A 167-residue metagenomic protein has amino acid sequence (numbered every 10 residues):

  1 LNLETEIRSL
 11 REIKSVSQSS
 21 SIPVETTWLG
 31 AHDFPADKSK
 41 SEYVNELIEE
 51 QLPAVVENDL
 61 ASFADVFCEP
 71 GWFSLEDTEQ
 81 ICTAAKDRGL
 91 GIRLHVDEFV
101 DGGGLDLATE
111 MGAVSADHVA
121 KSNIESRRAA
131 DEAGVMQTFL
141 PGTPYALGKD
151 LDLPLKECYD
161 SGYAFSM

Functional and structural regions predicted by a protein language model:
L1-G102: Metal-coordinating catalytic core of metallo-dependent amide/deamination hydrolases
G91, D101-M167: Active-site-adjacent C-terminal substructures of enzyme catalytic domains
